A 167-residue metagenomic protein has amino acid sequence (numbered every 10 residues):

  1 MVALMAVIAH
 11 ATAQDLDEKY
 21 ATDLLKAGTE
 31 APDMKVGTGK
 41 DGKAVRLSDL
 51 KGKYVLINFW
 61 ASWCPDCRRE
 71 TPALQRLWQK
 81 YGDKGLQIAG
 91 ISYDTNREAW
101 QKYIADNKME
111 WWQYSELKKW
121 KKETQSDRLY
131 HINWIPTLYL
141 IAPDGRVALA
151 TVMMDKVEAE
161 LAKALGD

Functional and structural regions predicted by a protein language model:
M1-V7: Bacterial N-terminal signal peptides
A9-K35, S48, K102-A105: N-proximal helix/coil linker or "cap" segments that precede and/or mark the start of modular domains
M34-V55: A short beta-strand-turn-helix
I57, A89-I91, Y139: Conserved hydrophobic packing residues within short motifs/helices of P-loop NTPase cores of ABC-family ATPases
F59-R76: Conserved redox-active cysteine motifs that mediate thiol-disulfide chemistry, especially di-cysteine Cys-X(1-2)-Cys
Q79-K122, R128-I135: Conserved segment of the thioredoxin-like fold in thiol-based oxidoreductases
M109, E116-A164: Thiol/disulfide oxidoreductase modules built on the thioredoxin-like
